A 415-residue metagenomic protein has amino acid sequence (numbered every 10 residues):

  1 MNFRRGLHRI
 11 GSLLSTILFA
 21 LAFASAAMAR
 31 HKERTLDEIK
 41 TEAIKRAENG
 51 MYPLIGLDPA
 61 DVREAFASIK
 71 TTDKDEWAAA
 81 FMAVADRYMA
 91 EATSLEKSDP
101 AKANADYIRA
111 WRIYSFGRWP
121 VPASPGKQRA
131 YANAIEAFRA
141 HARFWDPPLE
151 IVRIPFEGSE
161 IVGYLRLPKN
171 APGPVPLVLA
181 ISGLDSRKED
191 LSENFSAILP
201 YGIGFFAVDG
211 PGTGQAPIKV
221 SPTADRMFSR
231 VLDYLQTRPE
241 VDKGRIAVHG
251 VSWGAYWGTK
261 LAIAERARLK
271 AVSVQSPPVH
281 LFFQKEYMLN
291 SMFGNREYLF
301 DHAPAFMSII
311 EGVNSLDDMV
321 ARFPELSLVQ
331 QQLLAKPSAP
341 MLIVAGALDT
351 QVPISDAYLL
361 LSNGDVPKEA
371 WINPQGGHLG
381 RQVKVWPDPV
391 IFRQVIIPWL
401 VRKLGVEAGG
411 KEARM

Functional and structural regions predicted by a protein language model:
F81, R129-N170: N-terminal cap/lid segment of alpha/beta-hydrolase-fold proteins
K219-E240: Alpha/beta-hydrolase active-site loop
T237-E240, G244-N290: Primarily recognizes the serine-hydrolase "nucleophile elbow" in alpha/beta-hydrolase and SGNH/GDSL folds
L289-L333: Mobile cap/lid helix-loop segments that gate and shape the active-site cleft of serine hydrolases
P337, I343-A345: Short beta-strand/loop motif that positions the catalytic acidic residue of the alpha/beta-hydrolase fold
A339, P353-S362: Short alpha-helix in the alpha/beta-hydrolase fold that links the catalytic acid
G364-G380: Catalytic histidine neighborhood in serine/cysteine hydrolases with alpha/beta-hydrolase-type architecture
W386-M415: Catalytic active-site module of serine/aspartate enzymes centered on a nucleophile-bearing elbow/loop
